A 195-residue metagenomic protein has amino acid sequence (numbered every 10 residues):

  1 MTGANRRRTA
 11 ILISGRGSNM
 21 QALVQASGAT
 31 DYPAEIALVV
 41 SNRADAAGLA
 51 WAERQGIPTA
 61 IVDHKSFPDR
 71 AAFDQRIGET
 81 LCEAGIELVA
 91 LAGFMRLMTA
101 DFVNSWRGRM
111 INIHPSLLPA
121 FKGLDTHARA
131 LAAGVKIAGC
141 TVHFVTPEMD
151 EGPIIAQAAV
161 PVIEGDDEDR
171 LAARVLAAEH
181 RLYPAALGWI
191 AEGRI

Functional and structural regions predicted by a protein language model:
M1-A47: N-terminal Rossmann-like dinucleotide-binding module
A26, N42, A92-I195: Donor/substrate-binding cores of folate-linked one-carbon enzymes
Y32-R76: Short, surface-exposed acidic-centric catalytic microdomains
A37, E87, G108: Conserved acidic residues
S41-N42, K65-S66, R70-A71, A84-A100: N-terminal glycine-rich "phosphate-gripper" loop used for MgATP/nucleotide binding and carboxylate activation
P58, E87, K136: Residue-level detector of anion-binding/catalytic polar loops
Q75-E83: Short, well-structured alpha-helical segments in soluble
